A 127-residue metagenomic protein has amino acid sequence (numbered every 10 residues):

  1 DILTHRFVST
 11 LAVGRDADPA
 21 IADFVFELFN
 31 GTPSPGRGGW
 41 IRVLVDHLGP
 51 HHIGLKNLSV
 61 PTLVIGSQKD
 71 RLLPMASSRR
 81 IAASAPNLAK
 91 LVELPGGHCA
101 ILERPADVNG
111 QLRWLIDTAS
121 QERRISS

Functional and structural regions predicted by a protein language model:
D1-K56: Conserved alpha/beta-hydrolase catalytic His-Asp/Glu region
P19, R71-S77: Conserved alpha/beta-hydrolase "acid-adjacent" motif
L58, V64-G66, D70: Short beta-strand/loop motif that positions the catalytic acidic residue of the alpha/beta-hydrolase fold
S59-V60, N87: Active-site acidic short loop of glycosyltransferases
L72, L91, G96-G110: Catalytic histidine-centered segment of alpha/beta-hydrolase-like enzymes
R79-L88: Active-site-adjacent alpha-helix of alpha/beta-hydrolase-fold enzymes
V108, L112, I116-A119: Hydrophobic "lid"/C-terminal helical patch of Rossmann-like NAD(P)-dependent dehydrogenase/epimerase domains
S120-S127: Alpha/beta-hydrolase-fold serine-hydrolase catalytic core, especially in secreted/extracellular enzymes
